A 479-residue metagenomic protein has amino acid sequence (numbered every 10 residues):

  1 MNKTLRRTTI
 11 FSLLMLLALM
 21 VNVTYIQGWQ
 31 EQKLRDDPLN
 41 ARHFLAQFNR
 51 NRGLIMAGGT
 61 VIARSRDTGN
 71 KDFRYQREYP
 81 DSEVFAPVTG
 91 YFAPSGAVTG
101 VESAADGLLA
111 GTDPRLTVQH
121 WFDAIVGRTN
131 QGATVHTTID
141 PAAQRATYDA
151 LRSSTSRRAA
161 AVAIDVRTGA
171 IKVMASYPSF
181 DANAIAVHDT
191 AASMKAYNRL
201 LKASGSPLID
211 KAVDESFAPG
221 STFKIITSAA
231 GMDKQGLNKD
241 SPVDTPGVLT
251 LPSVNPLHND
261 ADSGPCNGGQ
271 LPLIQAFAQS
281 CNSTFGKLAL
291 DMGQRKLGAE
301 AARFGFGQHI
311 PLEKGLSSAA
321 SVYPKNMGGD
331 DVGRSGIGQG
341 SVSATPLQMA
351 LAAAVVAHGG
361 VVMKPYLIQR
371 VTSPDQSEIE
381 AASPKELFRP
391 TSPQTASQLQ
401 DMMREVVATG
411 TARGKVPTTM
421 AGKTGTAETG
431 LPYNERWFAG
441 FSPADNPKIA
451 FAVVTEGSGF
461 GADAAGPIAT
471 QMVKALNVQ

Functional and structural regions predicted by a protein language model:
M1-A160, A175-K211, E215-S216: Extracytoplasmic/periplasmic proteins that interact with beta-lactams or build/remodel peptidoglycan
N49, G459-A462: A generic structural signal for short coil/turn motifs at secondary-structure boundaries
I55-A57, A163-I164, L249, V371: Hydrophobic beta-strand positions
D81, M349, G461-T470: Short, charged, low-complexity patches
A105-L108, I468-L476: Short amphipathic C-terminal alpha-helix that caps PH/PH-like domains
I164-V166, A444: A short, compositionally biased micro-patch
K172-S221, I226-S458, N477: Beta-lactam-recognizing serine transpeptidase/beta-lactamase-like catalytic domain environment
